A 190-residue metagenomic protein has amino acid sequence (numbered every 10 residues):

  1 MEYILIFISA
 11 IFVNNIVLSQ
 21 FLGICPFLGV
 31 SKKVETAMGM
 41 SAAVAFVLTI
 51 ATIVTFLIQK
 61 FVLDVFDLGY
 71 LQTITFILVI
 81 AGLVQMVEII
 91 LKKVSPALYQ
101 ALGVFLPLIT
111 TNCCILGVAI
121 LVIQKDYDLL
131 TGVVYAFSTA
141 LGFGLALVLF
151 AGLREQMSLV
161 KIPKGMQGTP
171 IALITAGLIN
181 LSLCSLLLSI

Functional and structural regions predicted by a protein language model:
M1-L5, L57-Y70, I120-T131, L187-I190: Helix-coil boundary and interhelical linker segments in multi-pass alpha-helical membrane proteins
Y3-L18, D67-G82, V133-A146: Structural signature of hydrophobic alpha-helical transmembrane segments
L5, L129-I190: C-terminal transmembrane helix-loop-helix hairpin of multi-pass membrane proteins
I6, V13, V44, T49-I53 (+4 more regions): Hydrophobic core segments of alpha-helical transmembrane domains in multi-pass membrane transport and ion-translocation
F21-G29, E88-K93, V104-L106, C113-D126: Generic transmembrane alpha-helix signature in multi-pass membrane proteins, especially transporters/channels
L22-T36, V84-L98, F150-K161: C-terminal ends of transmembrane helices
E35-F46, Y70-F76, L98-I109, P163-I171: Cytoplasmic-side transmembrane-helix entry/capping segments in multi-pass membrane proteins
K60-G103: Ordered, amphipathic secondary-structure segments that act as subunit-interaction surfaces in large macromolecular
